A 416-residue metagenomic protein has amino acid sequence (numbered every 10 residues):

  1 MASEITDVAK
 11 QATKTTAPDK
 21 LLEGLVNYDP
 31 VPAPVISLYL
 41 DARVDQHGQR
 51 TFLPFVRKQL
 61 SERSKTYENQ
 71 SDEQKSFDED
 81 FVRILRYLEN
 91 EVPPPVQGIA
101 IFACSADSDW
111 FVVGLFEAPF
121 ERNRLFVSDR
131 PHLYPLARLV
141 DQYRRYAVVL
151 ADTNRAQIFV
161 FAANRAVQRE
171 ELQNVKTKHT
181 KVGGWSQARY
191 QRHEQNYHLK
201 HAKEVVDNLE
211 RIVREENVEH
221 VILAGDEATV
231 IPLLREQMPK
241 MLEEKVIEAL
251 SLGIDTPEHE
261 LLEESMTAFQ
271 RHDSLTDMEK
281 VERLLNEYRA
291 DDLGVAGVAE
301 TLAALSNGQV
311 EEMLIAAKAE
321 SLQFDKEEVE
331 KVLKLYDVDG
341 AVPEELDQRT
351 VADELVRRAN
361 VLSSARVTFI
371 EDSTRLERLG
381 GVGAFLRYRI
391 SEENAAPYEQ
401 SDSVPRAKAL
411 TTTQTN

Functional and structural regions predicted by a protein language model:
M1-N416: Terminal alpha-helical anchor/extension segments at protein ends
